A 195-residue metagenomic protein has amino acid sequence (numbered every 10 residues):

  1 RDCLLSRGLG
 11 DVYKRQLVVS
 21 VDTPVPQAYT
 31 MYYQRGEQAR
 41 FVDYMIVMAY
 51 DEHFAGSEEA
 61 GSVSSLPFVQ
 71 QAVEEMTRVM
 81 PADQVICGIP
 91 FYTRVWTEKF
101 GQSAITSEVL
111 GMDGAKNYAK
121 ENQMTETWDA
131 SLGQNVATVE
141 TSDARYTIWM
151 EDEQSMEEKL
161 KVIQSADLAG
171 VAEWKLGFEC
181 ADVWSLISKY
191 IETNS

Functional and structural regions predicted by a protein language model:
D2-Y13: Single conserved hydrophobic/aromatic residue that forms the stacking wall/gate of nucleotide- or nucleobase-binding
D11-Y32, Q84-P90: Aromatic-lined carbohydrate-recognition surfaces of secreted/lumenal glycan-active proteins
R15-L17, F41-D43, P81-V85, L168-A169: Short, well-ordered coil/turn segments that N-cap beta-strands
D22-P26, V47-E52, G88-R94, M150-E153 (+1 more regions): Active-site-proximal beta-strand/loop segments in catalytic clefts of secreted hydrolases
V25-G36, Q70-E75, M156-E158: Alpha-helical scaffolding within the catalytic cores of extracellular/periplasmic polymer-degrading hydrolases
Y33-V63: Aromatic- and acid-rich polysaccharide-binding/catalytic face of secreted or lumenal carbohydrate-active enzymes
M45, C87, I163, V171: Conserved, mostly hydrophobic/aromatic
I89-V162, V183, I191-S195: Glycan-binding loop/region signatures in secreted carbohydrate-active enzymes
